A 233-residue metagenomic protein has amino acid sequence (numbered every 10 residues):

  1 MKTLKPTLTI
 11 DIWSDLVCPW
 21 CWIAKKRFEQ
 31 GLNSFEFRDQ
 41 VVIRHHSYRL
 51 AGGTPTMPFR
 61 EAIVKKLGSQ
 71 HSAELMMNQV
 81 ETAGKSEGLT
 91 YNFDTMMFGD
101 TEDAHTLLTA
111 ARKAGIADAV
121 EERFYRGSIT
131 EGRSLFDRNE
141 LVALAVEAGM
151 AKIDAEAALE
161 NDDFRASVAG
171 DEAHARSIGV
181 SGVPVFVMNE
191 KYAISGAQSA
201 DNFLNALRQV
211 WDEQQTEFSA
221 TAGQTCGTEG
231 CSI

Functional and structural regions predicted by a protein language model:
T3-S14, W20-F37, V41, H45 (+1 more regions): C-terminal cap of thioredoxin/glutaredoxin-like
R27-Q30, A62, Q79: Residue-level detector of alpha-helical secondary structure
S47-P58: Short, charge-patterned binding micro-sites
G53-P55, F98-D103, G132-R138: Short acidic alpha-helix initiation/capping motifs at coil-to-helix transition points, especially at protein N-termini
F59-Q70: A charged helix-plus-loop insertion that forms the helical arch/lid used to bind and gate nucleic-acid substrates
R60, M77, T101-A104, A117 (+2 more regions): A general structural signal for well-ordered alpha-helical segments in protein cores
S69-M76, Y91-T95, A119-V120, G149-A158: Short, surface-exposed acidic
H71-T106, A114: Ordered, amphipathic secondary-structure segments that act as subunit-interaction surfaces in large macromolecular
